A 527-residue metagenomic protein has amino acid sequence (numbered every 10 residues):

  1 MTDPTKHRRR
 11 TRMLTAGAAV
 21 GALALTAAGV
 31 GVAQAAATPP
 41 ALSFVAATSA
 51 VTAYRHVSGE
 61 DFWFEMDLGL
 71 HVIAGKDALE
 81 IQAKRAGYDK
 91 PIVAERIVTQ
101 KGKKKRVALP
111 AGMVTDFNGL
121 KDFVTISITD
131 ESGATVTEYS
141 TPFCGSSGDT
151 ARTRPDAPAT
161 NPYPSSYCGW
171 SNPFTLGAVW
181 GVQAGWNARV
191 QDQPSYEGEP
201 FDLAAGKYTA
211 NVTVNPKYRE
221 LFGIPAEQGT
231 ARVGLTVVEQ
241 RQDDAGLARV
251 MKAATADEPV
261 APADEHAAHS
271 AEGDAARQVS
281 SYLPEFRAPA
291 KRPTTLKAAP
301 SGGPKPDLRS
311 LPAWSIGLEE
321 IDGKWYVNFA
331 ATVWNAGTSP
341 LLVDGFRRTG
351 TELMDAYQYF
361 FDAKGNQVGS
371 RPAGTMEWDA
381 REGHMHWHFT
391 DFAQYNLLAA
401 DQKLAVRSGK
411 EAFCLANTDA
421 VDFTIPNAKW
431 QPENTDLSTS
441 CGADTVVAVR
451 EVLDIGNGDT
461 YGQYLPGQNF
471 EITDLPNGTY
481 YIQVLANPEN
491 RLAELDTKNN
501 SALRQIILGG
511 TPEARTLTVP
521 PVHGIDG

Functional and structural regions predicted by a protein language model:
M1-A35: Secretory targeting and sorting signals
D3, G29-G527: Extracellular/luminal regions of secreted and cell-surface proteins that mediate adhesion/ECM remodeling
